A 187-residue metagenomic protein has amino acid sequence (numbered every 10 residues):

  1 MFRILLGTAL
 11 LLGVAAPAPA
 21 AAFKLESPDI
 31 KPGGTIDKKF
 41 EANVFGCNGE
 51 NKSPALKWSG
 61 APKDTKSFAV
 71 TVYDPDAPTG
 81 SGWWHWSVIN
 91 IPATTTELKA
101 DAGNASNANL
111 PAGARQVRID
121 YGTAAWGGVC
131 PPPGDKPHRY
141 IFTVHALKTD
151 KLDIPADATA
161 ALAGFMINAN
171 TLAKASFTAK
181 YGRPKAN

Functional and structural regions predicted by a protein language model:
I4-V14: Sec-dependent N-terminal signal peptides
P19-N187: N-terminus-centered regions that define maturation/targeting leaders and the start of the first functional domain
